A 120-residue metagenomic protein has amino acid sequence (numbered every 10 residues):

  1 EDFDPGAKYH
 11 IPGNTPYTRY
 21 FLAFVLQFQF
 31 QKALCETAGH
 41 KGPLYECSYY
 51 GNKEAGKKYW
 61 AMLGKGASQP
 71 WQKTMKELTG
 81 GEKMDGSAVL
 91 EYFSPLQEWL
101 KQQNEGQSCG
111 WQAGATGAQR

Functional and structural regions predicted by a protein language model:
E1-R120: C-terminal, non-catalytic "cap/extension" segments appended to globular domains
